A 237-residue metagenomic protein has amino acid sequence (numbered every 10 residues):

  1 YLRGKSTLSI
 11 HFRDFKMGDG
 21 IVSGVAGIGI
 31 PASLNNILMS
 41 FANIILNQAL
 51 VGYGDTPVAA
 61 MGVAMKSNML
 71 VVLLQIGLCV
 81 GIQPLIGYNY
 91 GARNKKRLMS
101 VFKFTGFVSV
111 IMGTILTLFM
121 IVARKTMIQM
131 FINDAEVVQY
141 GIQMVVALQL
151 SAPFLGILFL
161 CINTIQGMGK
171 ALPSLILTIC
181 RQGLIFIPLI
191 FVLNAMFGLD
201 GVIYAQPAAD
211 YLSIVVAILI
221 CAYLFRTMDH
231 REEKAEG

Functional and structural regions predicted by a protein language model:
Y1-I30, I86-S151, L193-G237: Short alpha-helical transmembrane segments in multi-pass integral membrane proteins
D14-I45, L70, L74, L78 (+2 more regions): Hydrophobic faces of transmembrane alpha-helices in multi-pass small-molecule transporters and flippases across diverse
I21-I28, L50-M69, E136-I142, K170 (+1 more regions): Interfacial/gating helices of multi-pass transporter permease domains
N35, M39-A42, L46, M65 (+6 more regions): Residue-level micro-sites within transmembrane alpha helices that shape and flank functional polar/acidic positions
I37-L70, Y88, T126-A135, A195-M196: Helix-terminus/linker motif at the lipid-water interface of multi-pass membrane proteins
L38, A42, L46, L50 (+8 more regions): Alpha-helical membrane-inserting segments
A42, L46, I82, A123-R124 (+4 more regions): Hydrophobic/aromatic residues in alpha-helical transmembrane segments
A60-L118, V122-R124, L155-L177: Small-residue-rich hydrophobic transmembrane alpha-helices
